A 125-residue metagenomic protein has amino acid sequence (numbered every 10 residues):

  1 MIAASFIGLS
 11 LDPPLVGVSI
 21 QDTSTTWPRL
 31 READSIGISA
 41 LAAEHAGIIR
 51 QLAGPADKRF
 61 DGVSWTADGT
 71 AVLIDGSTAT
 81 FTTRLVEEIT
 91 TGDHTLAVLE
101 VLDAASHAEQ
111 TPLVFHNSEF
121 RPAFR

Functional and structural regions predicted by a protein language model:
M1-R125: Basic, polyanion-binding surface patches
